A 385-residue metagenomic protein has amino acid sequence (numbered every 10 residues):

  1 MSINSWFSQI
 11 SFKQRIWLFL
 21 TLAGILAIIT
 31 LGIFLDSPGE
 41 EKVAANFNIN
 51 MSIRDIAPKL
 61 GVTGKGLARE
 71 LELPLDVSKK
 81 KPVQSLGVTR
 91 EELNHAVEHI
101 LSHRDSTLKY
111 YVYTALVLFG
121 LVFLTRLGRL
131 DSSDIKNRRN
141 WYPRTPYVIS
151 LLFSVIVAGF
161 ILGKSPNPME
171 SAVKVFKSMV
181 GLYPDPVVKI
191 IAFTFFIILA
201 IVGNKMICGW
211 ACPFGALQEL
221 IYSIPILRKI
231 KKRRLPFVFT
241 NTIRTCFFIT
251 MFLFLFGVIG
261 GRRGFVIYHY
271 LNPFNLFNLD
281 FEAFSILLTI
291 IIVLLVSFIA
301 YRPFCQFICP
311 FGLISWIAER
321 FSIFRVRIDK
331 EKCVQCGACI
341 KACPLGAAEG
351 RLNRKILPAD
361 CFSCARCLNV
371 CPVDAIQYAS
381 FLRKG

Functional and structural regions predicted by a protein language model:
S2-A44, N50, H95-A342, G346 (+4 more regions): Non-ligating segments of multi-cofactor redox enzymes
D36-G61, G66-P74: Primarily a LysM-type cell-wall glycan-binding module
R69-K81, A348-K355: Short acidic, glycine/serine/threonine-rich helix-capping segments at coil-helix boundaries
L73-S102: Compact alpha-helical subdomains of small soluble proteins
